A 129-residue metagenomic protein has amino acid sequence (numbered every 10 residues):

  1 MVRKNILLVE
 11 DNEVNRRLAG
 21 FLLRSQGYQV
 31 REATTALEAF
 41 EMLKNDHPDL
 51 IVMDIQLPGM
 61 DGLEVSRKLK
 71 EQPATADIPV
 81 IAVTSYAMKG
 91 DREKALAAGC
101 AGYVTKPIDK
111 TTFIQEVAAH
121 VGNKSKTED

Functional and structural regions predicted by a protein language model:
E10: Conserved acidic carboxylate
R16, P58, A76, M88 (+1 more regions): The feature encodes the CheY-like receiver
R17-S25: Charged docking surfaces used in two-component/phosphorelay signaling
E32-L50: Acidic, metal-coordinating helix/loop segments flanking the phosphotransfer/catalytic sites of two-component signaling
D54, T84: Active-site residues of response regulator receiver
A101: Short, glycine/charged-rich "phosphate-handling" switch motifs in NTP-dependent and phosphotransfer domains
I108-V117: C-terminal output helix
